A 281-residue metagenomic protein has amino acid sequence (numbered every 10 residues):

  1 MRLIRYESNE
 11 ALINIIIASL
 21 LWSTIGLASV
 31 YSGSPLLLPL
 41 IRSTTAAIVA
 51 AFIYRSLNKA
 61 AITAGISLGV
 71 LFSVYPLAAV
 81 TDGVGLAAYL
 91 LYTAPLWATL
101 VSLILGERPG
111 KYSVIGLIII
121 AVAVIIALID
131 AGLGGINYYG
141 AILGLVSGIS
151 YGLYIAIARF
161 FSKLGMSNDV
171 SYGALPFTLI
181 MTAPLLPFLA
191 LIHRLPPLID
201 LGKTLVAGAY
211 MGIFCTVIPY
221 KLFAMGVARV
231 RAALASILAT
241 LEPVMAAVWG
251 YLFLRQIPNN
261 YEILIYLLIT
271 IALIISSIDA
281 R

Functional and structural regions predicted by a protein language model:
M1-L40, T63-I66, V70, V74 (+1 more regions): Glycine-/small-residue-enriched transmembrane alpha-helix faces in small-molecule transporters and effluxers
R2-Y6, S43, T240-R281: C-terminal-most transmembrane helix of multi-pass membrane proteins
E10-N14, L36-F52, K59, Y112-V122 (+2 more regions): Hydrophobic alpha-helical transmembrane segments of multi-pass integral membrane proteins, especially transporters
S32, L38, A78, I104-P109 (+6 more regions): Hydrophobic/aromatic residues within transmembrane alpha-helices of multi-pass small-molecule transporters
V49-Y54, A94-I118, V244-L264: C-terminal transmembrane-helix exit sites in multi-pass transporters
A50, L68, P109-D130, Y261-A280: Hydrophobic transmembrane alpha-helices of multi-pass small-molecule transport proteins
Y54-L91, I119-I126, G212-V230: Specific transmembrane alpha-helical segments of multi-pass solute transporters/efflux pumps, especially DMT/EamA
A87-T93, A158-I180, T216-L252: Helix-helix packing/entry segments at the starts of transmembrane helices
